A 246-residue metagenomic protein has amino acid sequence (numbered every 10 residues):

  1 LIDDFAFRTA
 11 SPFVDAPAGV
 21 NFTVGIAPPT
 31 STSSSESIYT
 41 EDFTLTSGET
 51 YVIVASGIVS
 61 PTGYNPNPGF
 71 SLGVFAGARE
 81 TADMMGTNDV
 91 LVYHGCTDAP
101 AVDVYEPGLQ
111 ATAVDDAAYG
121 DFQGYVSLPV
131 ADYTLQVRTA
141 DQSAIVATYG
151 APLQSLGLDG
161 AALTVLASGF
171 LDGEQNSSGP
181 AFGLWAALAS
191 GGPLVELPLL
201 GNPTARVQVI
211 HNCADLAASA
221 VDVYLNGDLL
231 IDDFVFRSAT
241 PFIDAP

Functional and structural regions predicted by a protein language model:
L1-P246: Intrinsically disordered, low-complexity polar regions and short flexible loop motifs
